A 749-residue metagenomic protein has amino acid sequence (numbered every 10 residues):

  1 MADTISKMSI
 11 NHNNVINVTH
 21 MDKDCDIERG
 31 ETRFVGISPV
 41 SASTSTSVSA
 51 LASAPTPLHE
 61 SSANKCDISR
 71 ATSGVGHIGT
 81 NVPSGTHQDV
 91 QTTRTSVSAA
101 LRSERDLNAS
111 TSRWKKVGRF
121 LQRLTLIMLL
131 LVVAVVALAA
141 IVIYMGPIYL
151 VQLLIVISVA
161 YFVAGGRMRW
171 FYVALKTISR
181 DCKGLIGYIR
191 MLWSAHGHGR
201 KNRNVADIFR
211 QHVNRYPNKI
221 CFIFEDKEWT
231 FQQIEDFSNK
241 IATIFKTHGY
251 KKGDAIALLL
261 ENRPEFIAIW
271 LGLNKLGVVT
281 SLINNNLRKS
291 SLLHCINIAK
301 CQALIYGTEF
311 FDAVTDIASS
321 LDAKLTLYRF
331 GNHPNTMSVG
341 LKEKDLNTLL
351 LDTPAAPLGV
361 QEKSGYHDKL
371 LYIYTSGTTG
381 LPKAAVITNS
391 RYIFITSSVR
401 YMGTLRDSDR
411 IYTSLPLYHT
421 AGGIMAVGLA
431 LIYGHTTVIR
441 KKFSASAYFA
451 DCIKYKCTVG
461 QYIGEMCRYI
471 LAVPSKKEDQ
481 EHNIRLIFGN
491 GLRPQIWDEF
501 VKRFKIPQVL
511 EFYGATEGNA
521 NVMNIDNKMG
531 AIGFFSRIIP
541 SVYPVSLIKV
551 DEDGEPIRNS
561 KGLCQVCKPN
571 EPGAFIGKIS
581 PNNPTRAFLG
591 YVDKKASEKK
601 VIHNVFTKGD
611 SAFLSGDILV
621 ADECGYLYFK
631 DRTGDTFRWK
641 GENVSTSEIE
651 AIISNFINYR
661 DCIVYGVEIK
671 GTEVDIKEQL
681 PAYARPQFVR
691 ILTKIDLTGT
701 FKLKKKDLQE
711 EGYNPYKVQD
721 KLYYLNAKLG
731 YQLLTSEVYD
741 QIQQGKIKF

Functional and structural regions predicted by a protein language model:
E28, R94-G184, T243, T247-H248 (+2 more regions): Structural core segment of the AMP-binding/adenylate-forming
G197-N202, A206, R210, N218-R263 (+3 more regions): Conserved AMP-binding/adenylate-forming core of the ANL superfamily
P217-N218, N262, R329, P334 (+3 more regions): Conserved pre-ATP/AMP-binding loop-to-beta segment of ANL
F237-T243, A385-R406, S414, C467-R468: Conserved structural elements of the adenylate-forming
L287, L293-H294, L304-Y306, G460 (+3 more regions): AMP-binding/adenylate-forming catalytic core of the ANL superfamily
F330, L680-L703, D720-K746: AMP-binding/adenylate-forming catalytic domain of the ANL superfamily
I393-R410, Y418-V459, V473: Conserved AMP-binding/adenylation subdomain of ANL enzymes
I432, K454-I463, L471-D553, A587: Gly/Ser/Thr-rich phosphate-binding loop
